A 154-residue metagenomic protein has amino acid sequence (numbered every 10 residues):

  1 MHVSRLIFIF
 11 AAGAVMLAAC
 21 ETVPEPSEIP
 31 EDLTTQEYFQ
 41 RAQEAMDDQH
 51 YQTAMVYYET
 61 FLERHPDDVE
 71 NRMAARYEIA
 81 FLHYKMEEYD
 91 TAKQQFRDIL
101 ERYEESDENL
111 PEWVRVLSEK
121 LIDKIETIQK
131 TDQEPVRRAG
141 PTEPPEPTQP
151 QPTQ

Functional and structural regions predicted by a protein language model:
M1-T22: Sec-dependent bacterial lipoprotein signal peptides
C20-Q154: Acidic, polar-rich low-complexity tracts and alpha-helical solenoid repeat scaffolds
